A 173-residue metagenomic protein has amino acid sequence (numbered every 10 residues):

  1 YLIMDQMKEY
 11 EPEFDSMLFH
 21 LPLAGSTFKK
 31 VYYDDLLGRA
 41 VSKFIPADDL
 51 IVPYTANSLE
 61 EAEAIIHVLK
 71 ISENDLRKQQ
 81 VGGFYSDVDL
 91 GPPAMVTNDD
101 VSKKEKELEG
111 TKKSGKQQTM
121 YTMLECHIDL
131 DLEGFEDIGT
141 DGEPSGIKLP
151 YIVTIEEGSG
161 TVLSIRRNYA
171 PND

Functional and structural regions predicted by a protein language model:
Y1-D173: Extended alpha-helical, oligomerization-prone segments that build pores/tubes and scaffolds
